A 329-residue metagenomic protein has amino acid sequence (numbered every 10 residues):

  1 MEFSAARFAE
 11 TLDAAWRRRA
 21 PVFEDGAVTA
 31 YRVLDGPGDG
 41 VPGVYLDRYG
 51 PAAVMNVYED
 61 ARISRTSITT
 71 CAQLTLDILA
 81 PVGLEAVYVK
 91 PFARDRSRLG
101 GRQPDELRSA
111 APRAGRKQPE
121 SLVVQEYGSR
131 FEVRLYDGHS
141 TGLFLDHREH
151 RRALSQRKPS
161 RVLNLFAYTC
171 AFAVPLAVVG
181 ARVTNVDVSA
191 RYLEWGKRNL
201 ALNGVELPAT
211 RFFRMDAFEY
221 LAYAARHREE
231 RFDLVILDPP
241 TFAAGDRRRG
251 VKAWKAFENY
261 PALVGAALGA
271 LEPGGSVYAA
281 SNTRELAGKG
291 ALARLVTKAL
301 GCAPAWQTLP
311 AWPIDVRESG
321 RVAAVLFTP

Functional and structural regions predicted by a protein language model:
M1-A52, Y58-D60: Non-catalytic accessory regions of SAM-dependent methyltransferases
D39-G40, D47, C71-F144: Non-catalytic substrate-recognition/targeting regions of SAM-dependent transferases
K158-Y168: Conserved class I S-adenosyl-L-methionine
T169-A181: Conserved SAM-binding loop of SAM-dependent methyltransferases across substrates and taxa, primarily the Class I
R182-D187: Conserved SAM-binding motif I beta-strand of class I
S189-L234: S-adenosyl-L-methionine
R214, D233-A266: Mobile active-site "lid"/loop adjacent to the S-adenosyl-L-methionine
S276-P329: C-terminal catalytic and target-recognition region of SAM-dependent MTase-like enzymes, primarily methyltransferases
